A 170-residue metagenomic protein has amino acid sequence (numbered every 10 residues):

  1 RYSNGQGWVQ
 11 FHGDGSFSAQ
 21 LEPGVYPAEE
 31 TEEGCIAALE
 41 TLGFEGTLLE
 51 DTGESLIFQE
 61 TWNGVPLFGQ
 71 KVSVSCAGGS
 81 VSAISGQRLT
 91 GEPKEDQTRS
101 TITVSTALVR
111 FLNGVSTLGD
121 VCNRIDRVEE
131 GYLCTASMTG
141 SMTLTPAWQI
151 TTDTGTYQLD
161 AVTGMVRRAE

Functional and structural regions predicted by a protein language model:
R1-G46, G64: Preferential activation on post-signal-peptide N-terminal prodomains/segments of secreted or lumenal proteins
Q6-G13, V72-C76, V128, Y157-L159: Broad, structure-driven detector of short, well-ordered beta-strand segments within folded domains
W8-Q10, P23-E30, W62-G69, L89-D96 (+1 more regions): Short, surface-exposed beta-strand/loop "edge" segments at domain boundaries and coil↔beta transitions
S18-Q20, I57, S73-S75, S80 (+1 more regions): Ser/Thr- (and often Asn-) enriched beta-sheet segments in non-cytosolic proteins
T41-G69, S80-V81, S85-A147: Segments that shape or occlude catalytic/ligand-binding pockets
V74, P146-T151, L159-M165: Conserved histidines in hydrophobic membrane contexts and catalytic metal-binding motifs
V81, S85-G86, Y157-A169: Extended intrinsically disordered, low-complexity coil regions enriched in Ser, Thr, Gly, Ala and often Pro
